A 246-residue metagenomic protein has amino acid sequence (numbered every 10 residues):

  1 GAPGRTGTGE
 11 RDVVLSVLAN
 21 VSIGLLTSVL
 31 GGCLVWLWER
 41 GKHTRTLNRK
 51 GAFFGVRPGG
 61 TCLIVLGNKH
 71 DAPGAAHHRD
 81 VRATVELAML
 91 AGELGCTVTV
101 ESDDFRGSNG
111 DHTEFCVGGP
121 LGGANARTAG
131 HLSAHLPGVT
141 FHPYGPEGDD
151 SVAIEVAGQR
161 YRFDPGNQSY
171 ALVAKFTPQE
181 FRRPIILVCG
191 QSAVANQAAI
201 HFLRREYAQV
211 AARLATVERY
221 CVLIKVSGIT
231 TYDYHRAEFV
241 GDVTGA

Functional and structural regions predicted by a protein language model:
G1-V13: Short, Lys/Arg-enriched N-terminal segments with co-localized hydrophobic residues within the first ~10-30 amino acids
V17-V21, V29, C33-A246: Solvent-exposed alpha-helical segments and adjacent loops that form catalytic or protein-interaction surfaces
